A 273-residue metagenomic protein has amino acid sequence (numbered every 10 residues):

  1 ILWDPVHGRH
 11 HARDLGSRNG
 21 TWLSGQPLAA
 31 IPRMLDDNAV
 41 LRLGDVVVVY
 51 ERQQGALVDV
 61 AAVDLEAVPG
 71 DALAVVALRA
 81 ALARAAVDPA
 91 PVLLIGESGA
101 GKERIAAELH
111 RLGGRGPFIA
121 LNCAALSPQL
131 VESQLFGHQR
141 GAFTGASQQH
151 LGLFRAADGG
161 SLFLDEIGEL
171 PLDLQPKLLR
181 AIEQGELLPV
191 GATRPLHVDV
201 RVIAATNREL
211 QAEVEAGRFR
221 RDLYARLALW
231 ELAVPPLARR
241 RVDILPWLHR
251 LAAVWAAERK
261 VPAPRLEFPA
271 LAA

Functional and structural regions predicted by a protein language model:
I1-V40, G44, G113: Forkhead-associated
W3-P5, R52, G191: Short, low-complexity Ser/Thr-rich regulatory SLiMs
H7, L82, R226: Conserved ATP-binding/catalytic core of the eukaryotic-like protein kinase fold, especially serine/threonine kinases
D14-G16, A156-A157, L227: Short glycine- and acidic-residue-rich catalytic loops of nucleotidyl-transferase/cyclase enzymes
D37, G44-V46, R115-P117, G159 (+2 more regions): Short glycine-/polar-rich loops that comprise or flank the Walker A/P-loop and associated switch/sensor motifs
V40-P69, L73: Conserved ASCE P-loop NTPase core motifs with emphasis on AAA+ ATPases
A61-H197, V202-R208, E213, L237 (+1 more regions): AAA+ ATPase active-site-proximal loops
S133-F136, E215-A257: Conserved AAA+ ATPase core "coupling" helix
